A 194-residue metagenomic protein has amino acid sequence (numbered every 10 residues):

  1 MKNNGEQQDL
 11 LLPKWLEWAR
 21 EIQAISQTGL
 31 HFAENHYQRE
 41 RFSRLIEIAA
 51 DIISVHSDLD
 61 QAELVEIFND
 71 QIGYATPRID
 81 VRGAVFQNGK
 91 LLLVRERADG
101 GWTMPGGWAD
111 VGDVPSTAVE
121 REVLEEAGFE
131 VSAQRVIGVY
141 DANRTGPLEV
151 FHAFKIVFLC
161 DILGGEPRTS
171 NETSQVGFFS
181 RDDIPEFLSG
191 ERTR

Functional and structural regions predicted by a protein language model:
K2-R44, I48, G101, N171-R194: Nudix hydrolase/Nudix homology domain
T28-F32, D70, A142: General structural signal for alpha-helix termini and helix-helix connectors
H36-R82: Acidic, metal-coordinating catalytic segment for phosphate/diphosphate chemistry, firing primarily on the Nudix
V65-M104, V131, R135: N-terminal strand-loop-strand
A109-A133, D141-R194: Unchanged
